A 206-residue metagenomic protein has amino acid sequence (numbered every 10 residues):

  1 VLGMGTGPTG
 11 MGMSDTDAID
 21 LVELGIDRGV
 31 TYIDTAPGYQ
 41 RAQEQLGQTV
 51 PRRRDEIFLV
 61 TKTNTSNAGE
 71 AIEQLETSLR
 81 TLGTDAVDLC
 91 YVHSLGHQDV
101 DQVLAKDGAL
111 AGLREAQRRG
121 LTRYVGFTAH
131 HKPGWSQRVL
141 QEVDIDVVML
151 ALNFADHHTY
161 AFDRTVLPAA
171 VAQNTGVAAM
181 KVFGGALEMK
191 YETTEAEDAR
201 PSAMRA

Functional and structural regions predicted by a protein language model:
V1-I57, G112, R118: N-terminal binding-site loop/beta-alpha segment at the start of enzyme catalytic domains that lines or forms
L2-T16, V60-E70, Q98-Q102, E192-P201: Active-site mouth loops of central-metabolism enzymes
M4, I33, L46, L59 (+6 more regions): Conserved, mostly hydrophobic/aromatic
G12-G25, A68-G83, H130-L140, R200-R205: Short, acidic/polar
V30, T84-V87, T122, I145: A structural motif
A42-R52, A71-G83, D101-A109, H131-D144: Distinct, well-ordered alpha-helical segments
I72-C90, R114-R119: CE4/NodB-like, metal-dependent polysaccharide N-deacetylase domain that modifies extracellular/periplasmic N-acetylated
L95-A206: Beta/alpha (TIM)-barrel catalytic core signal, keyed to glycine-rich beta->alpha loops juxtaposed to Asp/Glu that bind
